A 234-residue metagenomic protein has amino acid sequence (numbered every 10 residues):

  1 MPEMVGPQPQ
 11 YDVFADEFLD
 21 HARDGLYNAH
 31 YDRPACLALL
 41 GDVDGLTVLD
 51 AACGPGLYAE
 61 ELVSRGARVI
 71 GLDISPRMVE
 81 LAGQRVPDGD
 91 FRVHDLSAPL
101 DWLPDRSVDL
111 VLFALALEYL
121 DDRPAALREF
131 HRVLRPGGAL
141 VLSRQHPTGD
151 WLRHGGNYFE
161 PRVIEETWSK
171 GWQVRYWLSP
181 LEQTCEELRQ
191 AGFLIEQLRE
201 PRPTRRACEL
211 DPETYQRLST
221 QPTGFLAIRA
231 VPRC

Functional and structural regions predicted by a protein language model:
M1-D44, L57, E61, M78-L81: Conserved class I S-adenosyl-L-methionine
L49-A51, P55-P99: Class I SAM-dependent methyltransferase SAM/SAH-binding core
D101-V111: A short acidic, Gly/Pro-enriched loop at the edge of an enzyme's catalytic core that lines a small-molecule cofactor
L110-R123: A short SAM/SAH-binding and catalytic strip from SAM-dependent methyltransferases
P124-A139: A short glycine-rich, Lys/Arg-flanked "PGG" loop and its adjoining helix->strand segment in the class I
A139-T167: Conserved class I S-adenosyl-L-methionine
R175-L198: Short alpha-helix
A191-T204, E209-C234: C-terminal lobe and adjacent flexible extensions of AdoMet/dcAdoMet transferase-like proteins
